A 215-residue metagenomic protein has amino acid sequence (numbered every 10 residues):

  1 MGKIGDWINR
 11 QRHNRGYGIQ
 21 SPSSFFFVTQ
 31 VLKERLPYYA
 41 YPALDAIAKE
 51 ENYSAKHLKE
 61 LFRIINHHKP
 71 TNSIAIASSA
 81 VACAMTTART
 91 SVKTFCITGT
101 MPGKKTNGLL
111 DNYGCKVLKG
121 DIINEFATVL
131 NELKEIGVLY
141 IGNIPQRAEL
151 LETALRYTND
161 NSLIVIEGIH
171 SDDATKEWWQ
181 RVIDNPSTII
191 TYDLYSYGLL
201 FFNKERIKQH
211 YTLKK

Functional and structural regions predicted by a protein language model:
M1-Y140, I144-N159, L163, H170-K215: A short alpha-helical cap/connector motif
